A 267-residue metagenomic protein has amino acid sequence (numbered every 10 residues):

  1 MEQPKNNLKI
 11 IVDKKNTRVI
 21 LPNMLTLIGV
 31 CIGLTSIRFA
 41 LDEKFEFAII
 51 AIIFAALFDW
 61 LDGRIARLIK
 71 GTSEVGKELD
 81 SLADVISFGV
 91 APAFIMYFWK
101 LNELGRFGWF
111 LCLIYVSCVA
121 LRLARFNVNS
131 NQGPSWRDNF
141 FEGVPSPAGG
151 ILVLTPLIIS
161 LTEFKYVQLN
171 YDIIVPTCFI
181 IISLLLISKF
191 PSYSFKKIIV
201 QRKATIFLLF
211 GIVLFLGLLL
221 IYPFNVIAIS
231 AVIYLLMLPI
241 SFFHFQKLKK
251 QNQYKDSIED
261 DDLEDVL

Functional and structural regions predicted by a protein language model:
M1-I10, D138-L267: C-terminal membrane-associated helical module and adjoining short loops/tails
M1-W60, I65, S241, L267: Topogenic membrane-insertion module of multi-pass membrane proteins
T17-T26, L68-F126, P156: Multi-pass membrane catalytic core of lipid/isoprenoid biosynthesis enzymes
L25, I32, F39, A51 (+6 more regions): Hydrophobic residues within membrane-embedded alpha-helical segments of Major Facilitator Superfamily
C31-T35, V90-A93, L209-G217: Hydrophobic, membrane-inserted alpha-helices
T35-I50, I86, V90-C112, T155-I174 (+1 more regions): Helix-coil boundary and interhelical linker segments in multi-pass alpha-helical membrane proteins
R64-S73, A120-W136, I187-F195, Q246: C-terminal ends of transmembrane helices
L113-I151: Hydrophobic, well-structured mid-protein blocks that either form specific transmembrane helices
